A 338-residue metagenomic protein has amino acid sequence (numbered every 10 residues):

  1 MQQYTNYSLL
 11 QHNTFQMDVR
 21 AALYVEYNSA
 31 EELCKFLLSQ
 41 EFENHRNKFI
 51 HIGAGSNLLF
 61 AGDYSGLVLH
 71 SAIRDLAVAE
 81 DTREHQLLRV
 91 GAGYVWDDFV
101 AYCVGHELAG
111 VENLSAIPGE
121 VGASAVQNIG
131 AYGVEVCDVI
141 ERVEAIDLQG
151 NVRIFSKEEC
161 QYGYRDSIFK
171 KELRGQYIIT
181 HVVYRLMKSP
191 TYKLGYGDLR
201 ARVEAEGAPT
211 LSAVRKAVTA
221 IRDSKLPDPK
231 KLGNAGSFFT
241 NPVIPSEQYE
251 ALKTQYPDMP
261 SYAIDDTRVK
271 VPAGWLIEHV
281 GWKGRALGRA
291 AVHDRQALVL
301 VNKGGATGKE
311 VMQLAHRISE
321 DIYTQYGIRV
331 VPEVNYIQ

Functional and structural regions predicted by a protein language model:
M1-E141, I146-Q149: Anion-binding (especially nucleotide phosphate/pyrophosphate-binding) glycine-rich loop and adjoining beta-alpha core
Y4, L10-M17, R153-K309, Q325-Q338: Phosphate/pyrophosphate- and phosphate-bearing ligand-binding catalytic cores of soluble enzymes
S29, G55, G119, G150 (+4 more regions): Residue-level signal for inorganic ion chemistry
F36-F42, G195-L199, L314-I318: Short amphipathic alpha-helices in soluble, non-transmembrane regions that often serve as interface/regulatory elements
E43-R46, S319-Y326: A common structural junction motif
L108, G308-V311: Beta-rich strand-turn-strand
N151, Q313: Acidic/histidine-enriched ion/cofactor-binding microenvironments in catalytic or ligand-binding pockets
